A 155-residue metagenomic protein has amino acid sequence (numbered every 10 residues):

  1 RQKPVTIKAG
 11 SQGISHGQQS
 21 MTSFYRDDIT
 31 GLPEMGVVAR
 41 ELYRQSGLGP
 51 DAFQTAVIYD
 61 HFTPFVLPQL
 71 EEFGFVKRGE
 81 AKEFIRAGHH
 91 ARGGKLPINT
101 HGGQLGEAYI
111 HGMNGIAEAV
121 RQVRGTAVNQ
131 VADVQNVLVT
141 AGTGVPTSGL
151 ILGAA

Functional and structural regions predicted by a protein language model:
R1-V37, E41, A87-L96, T100 (+4 more regions): Condensing-enzyme catalytic core mediating Claisen C-C bond formation in acyl metabolism
G10-G13, Q45-S46, Q69-V76, Q122-T126: Change "in soluble alpha/beta enzymes" to "in soluble alpha/beta proteins
G10-I14, Q54-T63, Q104: A short beta-alpha structural unit
G17-S23, D60-E83, P146-G153: Short glycine/threonine-rich loop-to-helix capping motif typified by GTGT followed within a few residues by an Asp-Pro
Y25-L32, A56, G106-Y109: Hydrophobic alpha-helical scaffolding
G31, M35, F62-F65, H111-G115: Catalytic-loop motifs flanking and including active-site residues across diverse enzymes
V38-A52, A127: Phosphate/pyrophosphate-binding loops at sites that engage ATP/ADP/AMP, CoA/4′-phosphopantetheine, polyphosphate
E107-A127: Active-site-proximal alpha-helical scaffold in enzymes
